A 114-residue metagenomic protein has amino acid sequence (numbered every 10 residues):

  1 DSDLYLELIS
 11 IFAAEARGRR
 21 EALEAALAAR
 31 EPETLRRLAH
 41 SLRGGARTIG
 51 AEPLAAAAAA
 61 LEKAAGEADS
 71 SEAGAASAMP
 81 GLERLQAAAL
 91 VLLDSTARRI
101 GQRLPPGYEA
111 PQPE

Functional and structural regions predicted by a protein language model:
D1, R30-E31: Acidic/polar helix N-cap motif
D1-A22, P111-E114: Cytosolic transmitter module of two-component histidine kinases and hybrid His-Asp phosphorelay receptors
L4, L8, T34, G81: Conserved acidic
A13, G45-E114: Amphipathic, coiled-coil-like alpha-helical segments
E31-L35, L54-A55: Solenoid-repeat scaffolds in large eukaryotic assemblies
L38: Residues within the DNA-recognition helix of helix-turn-helix
L42: An anion-binding catalytic pocket shared by soluble metabolic enzymes
